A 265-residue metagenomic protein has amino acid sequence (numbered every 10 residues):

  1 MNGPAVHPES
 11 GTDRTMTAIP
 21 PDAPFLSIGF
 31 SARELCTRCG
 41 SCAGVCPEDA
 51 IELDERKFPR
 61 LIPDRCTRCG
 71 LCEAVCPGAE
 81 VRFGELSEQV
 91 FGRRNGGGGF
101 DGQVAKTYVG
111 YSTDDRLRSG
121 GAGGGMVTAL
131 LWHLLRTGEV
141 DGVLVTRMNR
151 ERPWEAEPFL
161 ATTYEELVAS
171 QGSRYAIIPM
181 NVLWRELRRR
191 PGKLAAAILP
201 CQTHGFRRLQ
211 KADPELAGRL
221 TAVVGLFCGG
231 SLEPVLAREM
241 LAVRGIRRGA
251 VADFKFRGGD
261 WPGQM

Functional and structural regions predicted by a protein language model:
N2-V45, D49-E52: Ferredoxin-type iron-sulfur electron-transfer modules and their immediate structural context
A18-I19, T37, S41-L61, L71-G92: Iron-sulfur cluster-binding cysteine motifs and their immediate structural context in ferredoxin-like electron-transfer
L26-E34, K57-T67, P191-A195: Immediate flanking context of iron-sulfur cluster ligation sites
F30, G40, R60, G70 (+3 more regions): Residue-level marker for well-ordered alpha-helical positions
R38, R68, L199-P200: Alpha-helical architecture
C66-L71, P158: Glycine-rich loop at the start of a catalytic domain that most often binds anionic cofactors/ligands
E85-M265: Iron-sulfur-associated redox domains of electron-transfer enzymes in respiratory and anaerobic energy metabolism
